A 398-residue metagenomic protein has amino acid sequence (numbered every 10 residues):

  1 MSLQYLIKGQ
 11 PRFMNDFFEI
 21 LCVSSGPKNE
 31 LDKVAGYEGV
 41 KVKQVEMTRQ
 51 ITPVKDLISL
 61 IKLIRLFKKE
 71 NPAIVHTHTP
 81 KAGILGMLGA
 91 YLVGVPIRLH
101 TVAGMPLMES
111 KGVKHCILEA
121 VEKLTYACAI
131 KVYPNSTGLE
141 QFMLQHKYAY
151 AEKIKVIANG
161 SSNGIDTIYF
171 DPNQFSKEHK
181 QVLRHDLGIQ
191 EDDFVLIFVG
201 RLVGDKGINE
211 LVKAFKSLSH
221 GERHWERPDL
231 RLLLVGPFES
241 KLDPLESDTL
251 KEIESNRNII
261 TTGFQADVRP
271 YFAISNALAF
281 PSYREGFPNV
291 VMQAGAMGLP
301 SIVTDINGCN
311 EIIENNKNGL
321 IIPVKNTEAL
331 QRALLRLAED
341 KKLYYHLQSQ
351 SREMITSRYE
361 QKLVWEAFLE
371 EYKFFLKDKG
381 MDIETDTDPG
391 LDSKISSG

Functional and structural regions predicted by a protein language model:
M1-K55, L144-A149, K153-V156: N-terminal strand-loop element at the rim of the active site of nucleotide-sugar-dependent glycosyltransferases
Q4-R12, F194-H220, E328-A329: A conserved mid-protein helix/loop that constitutes part of the nucleotide-sugar donor-binding site
C22-N29, S161, V199, R231-L245: Glycosyltransferase donor-sugar binding loop
K43-Q44, K123, A127-H179: Donor nucleotide-sugar binding/catalytic pocket of nucleotide-sugar-dependent glycosyltransferases
V182-H185, A329, R336, L343-E370: A short, well-ordered alpha-helix in the C-terminal region of glycosyltransferases
F264, Y283: Aromatic "clamp/platform" in nucleotide-sugar-dependent glycosyltransferases that forms part of the donor/acceptor
P300-V303, I313: Short hydrophobic beta-strand element within catalytic cores of glycosyltransferases and related nucleotide-activated
N315-N316, L320-T327, R336-K341: Conserved acidic donor-binding segment of nucleotide-sugar-dependent glycosyltransferases
